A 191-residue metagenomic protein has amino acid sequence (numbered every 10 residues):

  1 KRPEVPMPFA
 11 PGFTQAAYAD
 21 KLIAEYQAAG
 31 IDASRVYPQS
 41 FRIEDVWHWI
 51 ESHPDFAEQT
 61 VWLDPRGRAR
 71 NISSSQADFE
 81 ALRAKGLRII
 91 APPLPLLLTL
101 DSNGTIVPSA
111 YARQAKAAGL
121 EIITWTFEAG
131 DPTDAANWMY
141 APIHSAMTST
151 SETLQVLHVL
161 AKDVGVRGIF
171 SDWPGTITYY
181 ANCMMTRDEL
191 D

Functional and structural regions predicted by a protein language model:
K1-D191: Catalytic cores of phosphodiester-bond hydrolases, prominently lipid phosphodiesterases
